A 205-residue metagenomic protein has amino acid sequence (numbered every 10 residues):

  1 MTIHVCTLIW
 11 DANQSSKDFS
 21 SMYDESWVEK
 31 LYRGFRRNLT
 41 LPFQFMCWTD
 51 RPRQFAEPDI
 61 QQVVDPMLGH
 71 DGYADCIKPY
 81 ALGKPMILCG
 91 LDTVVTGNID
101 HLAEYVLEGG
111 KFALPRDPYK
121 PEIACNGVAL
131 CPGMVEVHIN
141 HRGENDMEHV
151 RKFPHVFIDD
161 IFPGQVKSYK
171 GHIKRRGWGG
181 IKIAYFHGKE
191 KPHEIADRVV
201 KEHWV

Functional and structural regions predicted by a protein language model:
M1-H70, K191: N-terminal anchoring/stem segment of glycosyltransferases
I9-D11, P115-P121, Y185-P192: Short, flexible beta-strand-to-coil junctions
S15-K17, Y23, H70-P79, P121-A129 (+1 more regions): Short, charged, surface-exposed secondary-structure boundary motifs
N38-L39, F55, I77-G83, Y105-V106 (+3 more regions): Alpha-helix C-terminal capping segments
L41-D50, M86-C89, K111-P115, F157-D160 (+1 more regions): Short, hydrophobic beta-strand segments that form beta-sheet elements in well-ordered domains
M46-F55, G97-D100, M147, F162-Q165 (+1 more regions): Short, polar loop motifs at secondary-structure junctions
R53-G69, A74-I123: GT-A fold catalytic core of metal-dependent nucleotide-sugar glycosyltransferases, centered on the diacidic
V128-V205: Catalytic core and acceptor-binding pocket of nucleotide-sugar-dependent glycosyltransferases
